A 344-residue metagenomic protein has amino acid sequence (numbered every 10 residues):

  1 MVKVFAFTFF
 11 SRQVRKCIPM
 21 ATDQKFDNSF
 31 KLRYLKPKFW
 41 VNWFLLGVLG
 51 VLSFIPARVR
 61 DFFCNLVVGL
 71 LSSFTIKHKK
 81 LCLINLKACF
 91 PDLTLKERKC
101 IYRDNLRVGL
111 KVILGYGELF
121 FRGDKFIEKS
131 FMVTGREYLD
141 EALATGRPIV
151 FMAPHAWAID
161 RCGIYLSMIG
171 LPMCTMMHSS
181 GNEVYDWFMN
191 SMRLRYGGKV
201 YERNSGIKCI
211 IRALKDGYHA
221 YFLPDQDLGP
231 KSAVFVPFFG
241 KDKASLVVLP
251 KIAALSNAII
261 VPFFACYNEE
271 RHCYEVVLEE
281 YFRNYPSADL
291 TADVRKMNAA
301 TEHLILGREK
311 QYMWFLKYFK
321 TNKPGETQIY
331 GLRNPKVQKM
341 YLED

Functional and structural regions predicted by a protein language model:
I18-A153, G197, Y341-D344: Membrane-anchoring hydrophobic helices of lipid-metabolizing enzymes
A21-Y34, C100-R103, D140-L143, M168 (+1 more regions): Non-catalytic C-terminal accessory region of glycerolipid acyltransferases and related lyso-lipid remodeling enzymes
G47, C82-N85, F188-M189, V248 (+1 more regions): Hydrophobic alpha-helical segments typical of transmembrane helices and their membrane-interface/capping positions
K80, S179-E183, D242-L246: Active-site metal-coordination segments of metallo-dependent hydrolases
T145-N204, D227, K231-V234: Catalytic core of membrane glycerolipid acyltransferases/transacylases, capturing the structured, soluble-facing
